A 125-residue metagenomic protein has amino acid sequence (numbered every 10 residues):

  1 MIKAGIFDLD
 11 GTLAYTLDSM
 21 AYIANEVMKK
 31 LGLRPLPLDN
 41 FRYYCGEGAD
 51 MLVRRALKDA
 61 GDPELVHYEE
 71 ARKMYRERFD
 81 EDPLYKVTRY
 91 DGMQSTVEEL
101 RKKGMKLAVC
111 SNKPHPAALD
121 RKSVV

Functional and structural regions predicted by a protein language model:
M1-Y43, K102: Active-site neighborhood of HAD-like aspartate-dependent phosphohydrolases
L17, A21, R42-G46, R72 (+2 more regions): Amphipathic, non-transmembrane alpha-helical scaffold segments
S19, G48-M51, S95, P116-A117: Short alpha-helical
S19, L36, P63-A71, T88-G92: Alpha-helix N-cap and coil->helix boundary residues
C45-E81, E99: A metal-dependent, Asp-based hydrolase signature
E81-V109, H115-L119: Short, acidic loop-to-helix structural element flanking the phosphoryl-transfer center in phosphate-processing enzymes
S123-V125: Conserved small/polar residues in nucleotide/adenosyl-binding loops
